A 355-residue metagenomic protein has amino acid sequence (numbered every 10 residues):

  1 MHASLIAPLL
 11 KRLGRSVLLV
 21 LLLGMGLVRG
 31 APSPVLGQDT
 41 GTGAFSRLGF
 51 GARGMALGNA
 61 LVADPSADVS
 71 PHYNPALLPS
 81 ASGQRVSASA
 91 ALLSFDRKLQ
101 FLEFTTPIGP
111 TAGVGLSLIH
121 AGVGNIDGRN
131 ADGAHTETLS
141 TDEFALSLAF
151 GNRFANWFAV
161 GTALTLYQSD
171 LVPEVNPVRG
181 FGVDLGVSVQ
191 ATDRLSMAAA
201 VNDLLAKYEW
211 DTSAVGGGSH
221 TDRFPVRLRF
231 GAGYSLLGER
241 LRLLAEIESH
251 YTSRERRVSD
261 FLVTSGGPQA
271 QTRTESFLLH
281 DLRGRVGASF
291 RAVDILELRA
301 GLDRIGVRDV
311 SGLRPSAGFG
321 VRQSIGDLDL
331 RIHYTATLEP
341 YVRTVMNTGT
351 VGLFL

Functional and structural regions predicted by a protein language model:
H2-L21: Bacterial N-terminal signal peptides that target proteins for export
R12-S16, G30, F230: Hydrophobic alpha-helical segments, especially transmembrane helices and their immediate juxtamembrane helical caps
V20-L23, S82: Short, linear, compositionally biased motifs with a strong N-terminal bias
L23-P34: C-terminal segment of classical bacterial N-terminal signal peptides
P32-M55, G83, A91, K98-L99 (+1 more regions): Outer-membrane beta-barrel porins/channels
G58: Residue-level detector of conserved, well-ordered beta-strand and adjacent loop positions that form binding/recognition
L61-F104: Active-site-flanking structural segment that lines cofactor/substrate pockets
